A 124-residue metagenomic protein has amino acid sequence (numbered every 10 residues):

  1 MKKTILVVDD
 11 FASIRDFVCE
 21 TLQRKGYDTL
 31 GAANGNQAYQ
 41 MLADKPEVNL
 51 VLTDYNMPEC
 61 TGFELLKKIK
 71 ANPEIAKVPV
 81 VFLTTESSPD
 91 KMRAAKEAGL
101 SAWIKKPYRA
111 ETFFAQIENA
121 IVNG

Functional and structural regions predicted by a protein language model:
F11-R15: Short acidic/polar segment at the start of the alpha1 helix of CheY-like receiver
D16-R24: Charged docking surfaces used in two-component/phosphorelay signaling
G31-L50: Acidic, metal-coordinating helix/loop segments flanking the phosphotransfer/catalytic sites of two-component signaling
D54, T84: Active-site residues of response regulator receiver
M57: Receiver (REC) domain active-site loop signature in two-component systems and cognate sites in sensor histidine kinases
Y108-I117: C-terminal output helix
